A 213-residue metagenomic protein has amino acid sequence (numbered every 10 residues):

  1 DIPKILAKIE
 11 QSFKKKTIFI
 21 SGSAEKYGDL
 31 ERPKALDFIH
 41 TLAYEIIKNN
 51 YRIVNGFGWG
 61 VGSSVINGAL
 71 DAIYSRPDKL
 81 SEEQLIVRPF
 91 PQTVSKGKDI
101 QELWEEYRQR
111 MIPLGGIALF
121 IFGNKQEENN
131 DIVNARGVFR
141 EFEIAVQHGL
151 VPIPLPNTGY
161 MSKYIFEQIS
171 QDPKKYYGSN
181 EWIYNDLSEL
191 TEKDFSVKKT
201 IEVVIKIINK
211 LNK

Functional and structural regions predicted by a protein language model:
D1-F13: Short, structured interface segments
K15-E25: Short, hydrophobic/glycine-enriched beta-strand segments
K26-L30, A35-N212: Acidic/glycine-enriched connector segments
